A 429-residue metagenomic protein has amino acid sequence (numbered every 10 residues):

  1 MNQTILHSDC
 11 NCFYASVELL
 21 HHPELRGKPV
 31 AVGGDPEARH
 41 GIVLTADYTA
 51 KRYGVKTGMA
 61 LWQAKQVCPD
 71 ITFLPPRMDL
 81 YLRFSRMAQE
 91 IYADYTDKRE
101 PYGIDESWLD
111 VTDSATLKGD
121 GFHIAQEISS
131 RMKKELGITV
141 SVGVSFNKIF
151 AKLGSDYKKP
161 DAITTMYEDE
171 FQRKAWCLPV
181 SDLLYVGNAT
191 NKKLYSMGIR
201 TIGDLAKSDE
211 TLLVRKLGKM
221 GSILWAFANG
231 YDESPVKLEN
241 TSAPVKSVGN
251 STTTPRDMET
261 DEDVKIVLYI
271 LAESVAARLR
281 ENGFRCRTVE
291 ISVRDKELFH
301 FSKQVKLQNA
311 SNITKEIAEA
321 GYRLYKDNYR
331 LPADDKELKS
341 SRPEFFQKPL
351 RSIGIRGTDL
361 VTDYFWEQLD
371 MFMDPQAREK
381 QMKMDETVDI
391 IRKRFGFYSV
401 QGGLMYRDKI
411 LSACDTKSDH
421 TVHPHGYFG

Functional and structural regions predicted by a protein language model:
M1-N229, V236-E239, A277, P375-G429: Gly/Gly-Pro- and Ser/Thr-rich, intrinsically disordered tail segments characteristic of DNA damage-repair and tolerance
I5, P29, D70, V245 (+3 more regions): A residue-level signal for beta-strand positions that form part of recognition/binding surfaces within mature
H7, D182, T190-Q347: DNA-contacting surface of Y-family translesion DNA polymerases
F13, P36-R39, K296-F299, L360-D363: Short, charged/polar surface micro-motifs in flexible loops or helix N-caps
S107-D113, S302-V305, T362, E367-M373: Short, hydrophobic beta-strand segments
V140, V144, R287-E290, I353: A short glycine-rich, hydrophobically flanked beta-strand micro-motif that places a catalytic Asp/Glu for divalent metal
N309-G429: Acidic, metal-coordinating catalytic segment for phosphate/diphosphate chemistry, firing primarily on the Nudix
